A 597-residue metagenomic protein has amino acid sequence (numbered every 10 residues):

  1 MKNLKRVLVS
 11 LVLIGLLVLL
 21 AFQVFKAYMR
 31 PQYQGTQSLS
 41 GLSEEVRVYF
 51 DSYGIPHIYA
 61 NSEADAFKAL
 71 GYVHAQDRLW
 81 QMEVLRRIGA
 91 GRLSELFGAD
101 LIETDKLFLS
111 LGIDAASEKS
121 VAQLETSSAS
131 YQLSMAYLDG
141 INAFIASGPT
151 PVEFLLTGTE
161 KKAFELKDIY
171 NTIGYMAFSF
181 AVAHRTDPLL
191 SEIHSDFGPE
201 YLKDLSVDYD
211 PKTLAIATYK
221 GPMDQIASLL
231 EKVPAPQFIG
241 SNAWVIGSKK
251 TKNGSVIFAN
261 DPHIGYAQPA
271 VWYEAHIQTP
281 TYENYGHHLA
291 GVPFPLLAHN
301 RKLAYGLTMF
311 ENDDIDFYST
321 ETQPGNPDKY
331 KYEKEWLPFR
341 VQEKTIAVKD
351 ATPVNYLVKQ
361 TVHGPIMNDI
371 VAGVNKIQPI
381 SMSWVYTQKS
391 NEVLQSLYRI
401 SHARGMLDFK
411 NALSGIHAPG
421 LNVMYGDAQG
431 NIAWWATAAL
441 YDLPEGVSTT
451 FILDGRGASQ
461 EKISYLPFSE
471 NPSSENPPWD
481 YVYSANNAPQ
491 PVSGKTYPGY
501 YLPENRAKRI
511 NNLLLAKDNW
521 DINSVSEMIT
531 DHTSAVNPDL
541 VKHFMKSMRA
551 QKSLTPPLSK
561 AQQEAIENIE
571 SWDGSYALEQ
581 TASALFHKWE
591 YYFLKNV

Functional and structural regions predicted by a protein language model:
M1-L17: N-terminal Sec-pathway targeting helices
V12, S43-V48, V393-G415: Alpha/propeptide regions of enzymes that mature by internal proteolysis
L20-I257, P262-G265, T281, G286 (+1 more regions): Substrate-recognition/specificity elements adjacent to catalytic centers across diverse enzyme folds
Y59, F67-K68, G254-S255, Y266-P269 (+12 more regions): Short helix/loop capping segments that flank catalytic or ligand/cofactor-binding pockets
A66-A69, A116-Q132, S383, L394-I400 (+4 more regions): Second-shell loop/turn segments in exported
E283-N284, L289-V354, I400: Compact, glycine/acidic-enriched structural inserts
S390, R404-K410, H417, K495-V597: Ordered core of a single globular domain
A418-K517, F593-K595: Hydrophobic alpha-helical segments
